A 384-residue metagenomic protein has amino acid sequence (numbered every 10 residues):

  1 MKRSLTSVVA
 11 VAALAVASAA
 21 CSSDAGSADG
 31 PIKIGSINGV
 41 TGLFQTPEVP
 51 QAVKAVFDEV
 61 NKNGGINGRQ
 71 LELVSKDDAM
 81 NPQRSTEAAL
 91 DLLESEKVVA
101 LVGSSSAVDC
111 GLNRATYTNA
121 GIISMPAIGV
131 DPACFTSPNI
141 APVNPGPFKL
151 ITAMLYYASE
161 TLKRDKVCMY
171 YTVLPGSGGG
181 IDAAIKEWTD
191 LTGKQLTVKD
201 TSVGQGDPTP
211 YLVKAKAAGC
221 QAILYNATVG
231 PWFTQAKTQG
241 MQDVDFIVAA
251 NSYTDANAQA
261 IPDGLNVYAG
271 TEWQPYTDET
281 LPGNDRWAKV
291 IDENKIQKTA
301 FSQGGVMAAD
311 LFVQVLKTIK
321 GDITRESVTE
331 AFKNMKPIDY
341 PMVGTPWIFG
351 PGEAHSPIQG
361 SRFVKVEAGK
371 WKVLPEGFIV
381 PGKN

Functional and structural regions predicted by a protein language model:
M1-K33, K62, P381-N384: Short, low-complexity disordered leader/linker segments with a strong preference for bacterial N-terminal type II
S23-I37, K62-Q70, S159-D165, D322: Immediate post-signal peptide segment of exported/extracytoplasmic ligand-binding proteins
A28-P31, G35-K54, N63, K76-Q83 (+4 more regions): Extracytoplasmic "Venus flytrap"
S36-N38, L92-S105, M125-A127, K166-Y171 (+3 more regions): Periplasmic-binding protein-like
Q45-Q51, N63-A133, D200-T209, G230-F233: Beta-alpha junction/loop-to-helix N-cap segments that form part of ligand/metal-binding clefts
E87, P132, P138-G240, D278-P282: Extracellular/periplasmic Venus flytrap/periplasmic-binding protein
A236-V306, G377-G382: Extracellular/periplasmic periplasmic-binding protein-like sensory domains
E293-S302, Q314-W371: Segments of small-molecule ligand-sensing domains
